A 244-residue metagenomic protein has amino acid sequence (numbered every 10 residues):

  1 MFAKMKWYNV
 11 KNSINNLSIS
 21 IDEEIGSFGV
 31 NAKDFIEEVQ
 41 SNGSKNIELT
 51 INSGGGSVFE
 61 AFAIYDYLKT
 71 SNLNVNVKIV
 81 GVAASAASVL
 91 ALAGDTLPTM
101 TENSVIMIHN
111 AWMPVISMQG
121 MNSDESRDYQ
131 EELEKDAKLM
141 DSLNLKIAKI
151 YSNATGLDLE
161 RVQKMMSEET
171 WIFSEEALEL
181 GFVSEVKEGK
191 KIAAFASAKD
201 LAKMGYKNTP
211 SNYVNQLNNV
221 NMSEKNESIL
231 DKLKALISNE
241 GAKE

Functional and structural regions predicted by a protein language model:
M1-A86, G94-E244: N-terminal organellar transit peptides
